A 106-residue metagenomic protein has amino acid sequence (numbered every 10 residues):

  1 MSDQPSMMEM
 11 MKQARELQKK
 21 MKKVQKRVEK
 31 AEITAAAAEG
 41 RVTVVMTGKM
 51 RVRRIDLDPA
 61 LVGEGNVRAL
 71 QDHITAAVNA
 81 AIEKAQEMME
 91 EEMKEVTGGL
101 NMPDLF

Functional and structural regions predicted by a protein language model:
M1-E29, T34, K84-F106: Long amphipathic alpha-helical segments used for membrane anchoring, targeting, substrate engagement, or oligomerization
S6, N66, L70-H73: Conserved acidic
A14, M50, I74: Residue-level signature of catalytic and energy-coupling elements of molecular machines, predominantly ATP/GTP-dependent
K30, A36-I55: N-terminal intrinsically disordered, cationic/polar leader segments that include organellar targeting peptides
V44, A69, M102-L105: Short, electropositive, low-hydrophobicity segments enriched in small/polar residues
P59-V62: A short acidic/small-residue loop/turn micro-motif
H73, A77-A85: Stable alpha-helical structural segments in soluble proteins, enriched in small hydrophobic residues
